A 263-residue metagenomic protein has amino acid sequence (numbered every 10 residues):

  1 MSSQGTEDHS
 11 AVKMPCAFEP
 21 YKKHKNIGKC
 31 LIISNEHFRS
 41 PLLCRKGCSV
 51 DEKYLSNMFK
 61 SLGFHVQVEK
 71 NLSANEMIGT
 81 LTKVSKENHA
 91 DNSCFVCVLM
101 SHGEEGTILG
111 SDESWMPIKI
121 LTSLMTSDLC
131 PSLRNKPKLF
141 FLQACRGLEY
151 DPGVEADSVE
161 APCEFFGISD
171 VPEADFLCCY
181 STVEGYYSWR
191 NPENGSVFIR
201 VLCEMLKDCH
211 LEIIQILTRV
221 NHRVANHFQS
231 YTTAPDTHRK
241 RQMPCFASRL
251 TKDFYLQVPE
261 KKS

Functional and structural regions predicted by a protein language model:
M1-S263: Cysteine endopeptidase catalytic domains of the caspase/legumain-like
